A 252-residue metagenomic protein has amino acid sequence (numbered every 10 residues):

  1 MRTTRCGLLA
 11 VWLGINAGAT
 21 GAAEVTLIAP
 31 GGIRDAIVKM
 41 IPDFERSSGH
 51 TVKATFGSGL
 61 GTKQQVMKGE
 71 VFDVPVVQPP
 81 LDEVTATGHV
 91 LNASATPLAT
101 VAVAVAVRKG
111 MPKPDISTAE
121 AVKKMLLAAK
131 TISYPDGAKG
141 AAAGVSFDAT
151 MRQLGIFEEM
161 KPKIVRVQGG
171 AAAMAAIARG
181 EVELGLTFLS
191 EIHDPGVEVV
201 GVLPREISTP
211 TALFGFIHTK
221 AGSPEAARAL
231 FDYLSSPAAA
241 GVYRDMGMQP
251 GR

Functional and structural regions predicted by a protein language model:
M1-R5: Positively charged n-region of N-terminal signal peptides that target proteins for export
C6-N16: Bacterial N-terminal signal peptides
I15-A23: Bacterial Sec-dependent signal peptides at the C-terminal "C-region" and cleavage site
A22-E70, V77-G88, S94-V101, V107-R252: Exported/periplasmic ABC-transporter solute-binding proteins
